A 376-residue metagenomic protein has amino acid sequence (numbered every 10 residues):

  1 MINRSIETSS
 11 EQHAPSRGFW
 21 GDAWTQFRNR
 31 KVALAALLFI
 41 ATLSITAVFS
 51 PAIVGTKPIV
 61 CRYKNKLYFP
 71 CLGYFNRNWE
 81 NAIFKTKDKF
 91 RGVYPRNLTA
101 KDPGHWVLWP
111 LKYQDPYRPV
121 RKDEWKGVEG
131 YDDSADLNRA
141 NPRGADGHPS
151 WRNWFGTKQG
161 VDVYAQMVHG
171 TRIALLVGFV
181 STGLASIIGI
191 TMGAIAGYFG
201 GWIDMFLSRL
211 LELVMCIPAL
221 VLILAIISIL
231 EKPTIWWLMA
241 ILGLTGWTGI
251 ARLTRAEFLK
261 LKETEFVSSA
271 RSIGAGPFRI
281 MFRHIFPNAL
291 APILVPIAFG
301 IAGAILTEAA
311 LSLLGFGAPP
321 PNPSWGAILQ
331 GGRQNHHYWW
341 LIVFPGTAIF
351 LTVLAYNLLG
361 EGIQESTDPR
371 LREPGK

Functional and structural regions predicted by a protein language model:
M1-S186, I190, I195, A304 (+4 more regions): Gly/Trp-centered helix-boundary motif
Q159-K376: Alpha-helical transmembrane segments of integral membrane proteins, especially multi-pass inner/plasma-membrane
